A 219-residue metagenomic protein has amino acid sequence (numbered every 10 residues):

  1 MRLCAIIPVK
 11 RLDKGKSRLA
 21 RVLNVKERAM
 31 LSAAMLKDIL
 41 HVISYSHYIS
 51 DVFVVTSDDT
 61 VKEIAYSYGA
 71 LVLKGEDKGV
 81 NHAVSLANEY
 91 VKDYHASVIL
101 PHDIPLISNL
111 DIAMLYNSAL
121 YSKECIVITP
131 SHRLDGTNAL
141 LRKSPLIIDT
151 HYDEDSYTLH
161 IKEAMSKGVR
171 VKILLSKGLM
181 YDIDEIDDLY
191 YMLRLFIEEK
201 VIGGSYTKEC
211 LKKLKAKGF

Functional and structural regions predicted by a protein language model:
M1-L19: N-terminal nucleotide-binding beta1-loop-alpha1 segment
S32-Y48: A short, N-terminal amphipathic alpha-helix
H47-V72: Acidic donor-binding segment of Leloir-type glycosyltransferases
I64-V98, Y157: Short phosphate-binding loop-to-helix
P101-P105: The conserved acidic donor/metal-binding loop of glycosyltransferases
I107-L134: Conserved donor-nucleotide/metal-binding helix-loop-beta segment in metal-dependent transferases, i.e., the alpha-helix
K143-A164: Short, glycine-/small-residue-rich phosphate/pyrophosphate-handling segment
E163-F219: Conserved alpha/beta core of the MobA/IspD/sugar-nucleotide pyrophosphorylase nucleotidyltransferase superfamily
